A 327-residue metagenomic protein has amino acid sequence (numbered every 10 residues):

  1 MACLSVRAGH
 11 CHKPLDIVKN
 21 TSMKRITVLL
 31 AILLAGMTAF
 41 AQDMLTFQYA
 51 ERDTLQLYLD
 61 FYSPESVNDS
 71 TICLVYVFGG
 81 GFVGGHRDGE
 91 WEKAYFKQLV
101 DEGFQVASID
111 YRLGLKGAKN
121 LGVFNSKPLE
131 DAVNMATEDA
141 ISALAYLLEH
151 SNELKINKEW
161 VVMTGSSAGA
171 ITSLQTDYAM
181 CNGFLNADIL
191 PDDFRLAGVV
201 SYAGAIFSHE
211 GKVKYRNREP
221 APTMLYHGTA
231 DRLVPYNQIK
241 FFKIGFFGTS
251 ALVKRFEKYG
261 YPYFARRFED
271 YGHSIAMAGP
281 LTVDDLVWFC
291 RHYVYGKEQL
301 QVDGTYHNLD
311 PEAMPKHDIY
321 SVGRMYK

Functional and structural regions predicted by a protein language model:
Q42-D69: N-terminal cap/lid segment of alpha/beta-hydrolase-fold proteins
S70-G80: Short beta-strand element of the alpha/beta-hydrolase
H86-R87, Y111-V133: Cap/lid segment of the alpha/beta-hydrolase catalytic domain
D88-S108: Short amphipathic alpha-helix adjacent to the substrate-entry channel of hydrolases
K127-S151: Alpha/beta-hydrolase active-site loop
A145-E219: Primarily recognizes the serine-hydrolase "nucleophile elbow" in alpha/beta-hydrolase and SGNH/GDSL folds
A187-Y259: The feature captures the conserved acid-bearing segment of alpha/beta-hydrolase catalytic domains
E257-K327: C-terminal catalytic histidine-bearing segment of alpha/beta-hydrolase fold enzymes
